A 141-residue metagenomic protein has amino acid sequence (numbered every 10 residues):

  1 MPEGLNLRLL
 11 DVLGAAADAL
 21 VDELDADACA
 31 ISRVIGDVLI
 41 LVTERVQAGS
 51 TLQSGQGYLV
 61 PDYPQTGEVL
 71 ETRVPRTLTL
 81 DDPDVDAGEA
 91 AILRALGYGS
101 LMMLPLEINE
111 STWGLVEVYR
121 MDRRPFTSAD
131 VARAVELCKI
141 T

Functional and structural regions predicted by a protein language model:
M1-A19: Short regulatory/linker helices and ligand/cofactor-binding micro-motifs at input modules
D18-D22, C29-G57, P61, T66 (+1 more regions): GAF sensory/regulatory domain recognition with acknowledged cross-activation on helical regulatory dimers
V34, S50-R94, M102: Regulatory sensory and allosteric helical modules in signal-transduction proteins and certain transcription factors
G99-E107: A short, aliphatic-rich beta-strand micro-motif
M103, G114-L115: Short glycine-/small-residue motifs
E107-T112, M121: Flexible loop/coil segments at beta-strand boundaries within sensory signal-transduction domains
I108, F126-T141: Amphipathic alpha-helical "output/dimerization" segments
L115-P125: Short beta-strand-to-loop transition segments that serve as allosteric relay/switch motifs in sensory/regulatory domains
